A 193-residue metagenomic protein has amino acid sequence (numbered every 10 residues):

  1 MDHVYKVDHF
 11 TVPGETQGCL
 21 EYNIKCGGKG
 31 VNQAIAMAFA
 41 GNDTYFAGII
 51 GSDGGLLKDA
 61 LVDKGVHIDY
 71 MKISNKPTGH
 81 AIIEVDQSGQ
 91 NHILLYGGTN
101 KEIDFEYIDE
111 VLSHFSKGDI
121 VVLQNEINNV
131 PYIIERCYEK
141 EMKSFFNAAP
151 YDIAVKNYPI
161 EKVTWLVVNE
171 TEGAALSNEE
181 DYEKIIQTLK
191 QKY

Functional and structural regions predicted by a protein language model:
M1, G48-S52, Q87, Y96 (+1 more regions): Cofactor-binding loop segments of dinucleotide-utilizing enzymes, especially the Rossmann-like FAD- and NAD(P)+-binding
M1-A47, G55-D59: Glycine-rich phosphate/adenosyl-contacting loop at the front of the ribokinase-like
A38, P131-E141, K190: Surface-exposed amphipathic alpha-helices with a cationic face
F46, M71-I73, I83-I120: Conserved phosphate-binding/catalytic loop of the ribokinase/pfkB sugar-kinase fold
A60-N75: A glycine-rich helix N-cap at a beta->alpha junction
Y107-V111, N129-Y132, I153-Y158, K184-I185: Short acidic active-site motifs
E139-Y193: Conserved phosphate/ATP/ADP-binding segment of small-molecule kinases
